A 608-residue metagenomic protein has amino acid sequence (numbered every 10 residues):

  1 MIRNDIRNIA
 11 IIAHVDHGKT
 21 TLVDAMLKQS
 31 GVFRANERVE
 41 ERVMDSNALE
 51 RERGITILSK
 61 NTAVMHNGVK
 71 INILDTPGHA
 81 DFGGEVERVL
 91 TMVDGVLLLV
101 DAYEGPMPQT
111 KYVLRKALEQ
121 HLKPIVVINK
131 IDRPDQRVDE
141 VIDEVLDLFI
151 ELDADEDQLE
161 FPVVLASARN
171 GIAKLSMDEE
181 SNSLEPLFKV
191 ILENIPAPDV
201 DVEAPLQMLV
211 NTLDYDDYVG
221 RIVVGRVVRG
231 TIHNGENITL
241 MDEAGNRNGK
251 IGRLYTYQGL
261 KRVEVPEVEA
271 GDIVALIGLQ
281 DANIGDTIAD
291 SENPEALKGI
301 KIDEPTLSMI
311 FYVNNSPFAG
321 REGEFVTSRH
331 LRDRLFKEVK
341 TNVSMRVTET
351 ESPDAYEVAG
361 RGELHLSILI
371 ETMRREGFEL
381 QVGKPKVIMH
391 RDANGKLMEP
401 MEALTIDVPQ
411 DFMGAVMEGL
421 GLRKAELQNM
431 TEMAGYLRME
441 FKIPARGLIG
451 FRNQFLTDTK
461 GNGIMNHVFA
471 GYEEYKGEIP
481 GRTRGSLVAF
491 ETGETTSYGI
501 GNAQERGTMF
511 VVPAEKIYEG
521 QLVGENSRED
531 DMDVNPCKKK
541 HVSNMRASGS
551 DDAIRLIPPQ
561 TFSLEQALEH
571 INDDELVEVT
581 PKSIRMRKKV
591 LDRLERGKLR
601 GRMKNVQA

Functional and structural regions predicted by a protein language model:
M1-V100, E104, E144, L213: P-loop NTPase switch module centered on the Walker A-proximal segment
R38-R42, L152-V164, P198-L209, A244-Y257 (+8 more regions): Interdomain boundary/hinge elements
K123, R133-E193: Canonical P-loop GTPase G-domain recognition
S167, T350-H365: Short glycine/threonine-rich beta-strand-turn micro-motifs
Q207-M309, P317-R321, R484, G493-S543 (+2 more regions): Conserved nucleotide-binding/hydrolysis modules and their immediate coupling elements across P-loop/ASCE NTPase motors
T231, Q280-D281, G360-L366, Q410-M413 (+1 more regions): Helix N-cap motif at beta-to-alpha junctions
Y257-V265, M398, I443, L456-D458 (+2 more regions): Long insertion/accessory domains within large nucleic-acid-processing enzymes
S316-V339, A553, I557: A short, contiguous, amphipathic alpha-helix enriched in charged residues
